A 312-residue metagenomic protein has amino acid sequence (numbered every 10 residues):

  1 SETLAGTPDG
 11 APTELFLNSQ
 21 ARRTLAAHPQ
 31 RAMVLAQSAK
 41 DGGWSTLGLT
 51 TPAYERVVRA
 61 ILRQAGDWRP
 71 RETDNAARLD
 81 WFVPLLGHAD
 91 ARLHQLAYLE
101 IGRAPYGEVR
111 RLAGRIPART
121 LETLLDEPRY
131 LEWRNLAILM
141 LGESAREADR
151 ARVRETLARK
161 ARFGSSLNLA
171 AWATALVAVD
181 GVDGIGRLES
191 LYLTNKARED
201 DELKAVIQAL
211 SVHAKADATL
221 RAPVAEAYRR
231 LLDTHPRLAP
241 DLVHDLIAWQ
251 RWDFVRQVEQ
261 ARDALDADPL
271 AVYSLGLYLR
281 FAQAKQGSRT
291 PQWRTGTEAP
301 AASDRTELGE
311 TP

Functional and structural regions predicted by a protein language model:
S1-L47: Basic, polyanion-binding surface patches
S38-R69: Short, structured interface segments
R59-H88: N-terminal "cap/leader" segments of large eukaryotic alpha-helical scaffolds
I61-E72, Q95-R111, E132-R146, L167-D180 (+3 more regions): Structural detector for internal amphipathic alpha-helices that build alpha-solenoid repeat scaffolds
N75-P84, G107-T123, E147-R159, G181-L193 (+3 more regions): Amphipathic alpha-helical scaffolding segments comprising HEAT/armadillo-like alpha-solenoid repeats
W81-A91, L96-R103: Mixed-charge (acidic/basic) macromolecular-recognition segments
L86-D90, E122-R129, E155-S165, S190-D200 (+4 more regions): Solenoid-like repeat scaffolds
A267-P312: Eukaryotic acidic, Ser/Thr-rich intrinsically disordered low-complexity regions
